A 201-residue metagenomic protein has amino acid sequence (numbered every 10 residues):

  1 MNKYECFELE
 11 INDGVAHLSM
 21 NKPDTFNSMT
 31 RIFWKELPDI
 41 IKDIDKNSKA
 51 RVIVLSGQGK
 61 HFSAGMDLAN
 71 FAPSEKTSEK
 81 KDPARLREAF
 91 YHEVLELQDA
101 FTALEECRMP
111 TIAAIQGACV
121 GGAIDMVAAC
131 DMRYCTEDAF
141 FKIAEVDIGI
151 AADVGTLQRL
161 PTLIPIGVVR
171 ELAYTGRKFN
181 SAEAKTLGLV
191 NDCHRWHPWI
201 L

Functional and structural regions predicted by a protein language model:
M1-D13, N70, G176-A182, P198-I200: C-terminal alpha-helix plus adjacent terminal tail
M1-Q58: Conserved CoA-thioester-binding segment of acyl-CoA-metabolizing enzymes
L18, K22, L37, L55 (+4 more regions): Terminal peptide-recognition signature
P23-F26, K60, G65, A69 (+2 more regions): A short, glycine- and basic residue-enriched loop/turn that sits immediately adjacent to a domain's principal
I32-E36, E96, A103: Charged catalytic carboxylate motif
I41-K42, Q98-F101, I124: Short hydrophobic/charged patches on amphipathic alpha-helices used for structural packing and interfaces
G57-D99, G149: Glycine- (often His-adjacent) and acidic-residue-rich active-site loop that binds/positions the CoA thioester
T102-L201: Crotonase-fold acyl-CoA enzyme core
